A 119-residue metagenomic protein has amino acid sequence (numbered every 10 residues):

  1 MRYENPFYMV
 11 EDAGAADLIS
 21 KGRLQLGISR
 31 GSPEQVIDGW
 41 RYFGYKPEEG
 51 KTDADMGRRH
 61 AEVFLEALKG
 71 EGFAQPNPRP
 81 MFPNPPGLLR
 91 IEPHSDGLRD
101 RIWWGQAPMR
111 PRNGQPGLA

Functional and structural regions predicted by a protein language model:
M1-P6, D96-A107: Active-site mouth loops of central-metabolism enzymes
R2-F73: Flexible, glycine-rich active-site loops centered on histidine and acidic residues that chelate a metal or position
D17-L18, E92-D96, G114: A general structural signal for short secondary-structure junctions and capping/turn motifs
R23-G27, R101-W103, A119: Structural preference for beta-strand elements that scaffold enzyme active sites
G70-G87: Short, surface-exposed recognition loops or helix-turn segments adjacent to catalytic cores
Q75, G87, W104, P108-R110: Core active-site phosphate/anionic-ligand binding loop and the adjoining beta-turn-alpha structural block in enzyme
P83-I102: Substrate-access "cap/lid" subdomains that shape and gate the entrance to catalytic or ligand-binding pockets
P108-A119: A conserved active-site cap/scaffold subdomain adjacent to cofactor or substrate pockets
